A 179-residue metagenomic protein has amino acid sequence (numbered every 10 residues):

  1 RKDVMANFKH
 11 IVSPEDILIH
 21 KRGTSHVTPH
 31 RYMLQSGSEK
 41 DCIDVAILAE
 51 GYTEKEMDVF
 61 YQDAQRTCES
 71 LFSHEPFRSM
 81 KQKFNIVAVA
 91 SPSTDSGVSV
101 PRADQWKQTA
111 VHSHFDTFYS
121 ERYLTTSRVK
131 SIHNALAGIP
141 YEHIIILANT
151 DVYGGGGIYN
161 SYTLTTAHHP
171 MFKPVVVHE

Functional and structural regions predicted by a protein language model:
R1-V4, F8, V45-L48, I86-V89 (+2 more regions): Generic structural hydrophobic/aromatic packing signal, biased to beta-strands
K2-R31: Short beta-strand elements
K21-S73, R78, A88-V100, G138-I139: Fold-level signature of zinc-dependent metallopeptidase catalytic domains
T24-T28, T126-R128, L164: Short linear interaction motifs
I43, F84, H143, F172-K173: Residue-level detector of short, conserved catalytic/binding motifs and their immediate flanks
A46-E56, H112-F118, Y162-T166: Glycine- and acidic
E56-F60, G156-E179: Short pre-active-site segment immediately N-terminal to the catalytic Zn-binding motif
K83-N160: Active-site-proximal segments of metallohydrolase catalytic domains
